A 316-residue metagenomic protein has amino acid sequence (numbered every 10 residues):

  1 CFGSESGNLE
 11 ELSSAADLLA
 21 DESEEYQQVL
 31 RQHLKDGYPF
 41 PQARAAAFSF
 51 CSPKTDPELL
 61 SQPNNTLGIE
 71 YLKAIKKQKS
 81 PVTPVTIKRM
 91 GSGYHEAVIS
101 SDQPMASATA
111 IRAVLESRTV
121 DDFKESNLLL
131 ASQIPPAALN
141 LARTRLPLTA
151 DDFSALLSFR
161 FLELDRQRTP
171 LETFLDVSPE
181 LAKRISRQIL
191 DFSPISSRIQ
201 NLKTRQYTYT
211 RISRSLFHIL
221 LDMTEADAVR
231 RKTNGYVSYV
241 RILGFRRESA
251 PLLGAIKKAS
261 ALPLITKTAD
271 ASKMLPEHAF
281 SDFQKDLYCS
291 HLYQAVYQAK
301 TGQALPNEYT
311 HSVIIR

Functional and structural regions predicted by a protein language model:
C1-R316: Active-site cores that bind ATP or allylic diphosphates and position pyrophosphate for catalysis
